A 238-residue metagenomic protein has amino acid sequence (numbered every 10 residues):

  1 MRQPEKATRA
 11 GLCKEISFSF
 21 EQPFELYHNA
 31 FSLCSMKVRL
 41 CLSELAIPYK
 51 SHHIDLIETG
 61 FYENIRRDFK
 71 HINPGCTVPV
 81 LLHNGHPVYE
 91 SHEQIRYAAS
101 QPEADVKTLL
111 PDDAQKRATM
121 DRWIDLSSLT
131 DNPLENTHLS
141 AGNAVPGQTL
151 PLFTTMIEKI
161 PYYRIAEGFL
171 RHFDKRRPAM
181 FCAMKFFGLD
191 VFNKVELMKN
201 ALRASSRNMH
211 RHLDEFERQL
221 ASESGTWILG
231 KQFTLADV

Functional and structural regions predicted by a protein language model:
M1-R177: GST-like domain detector, emphasizing the conserved glutathione-binding G-site in the N-terminal thioredoxin-like
D131-V238: GST-like fold's C-terminal all-alpha helical module
